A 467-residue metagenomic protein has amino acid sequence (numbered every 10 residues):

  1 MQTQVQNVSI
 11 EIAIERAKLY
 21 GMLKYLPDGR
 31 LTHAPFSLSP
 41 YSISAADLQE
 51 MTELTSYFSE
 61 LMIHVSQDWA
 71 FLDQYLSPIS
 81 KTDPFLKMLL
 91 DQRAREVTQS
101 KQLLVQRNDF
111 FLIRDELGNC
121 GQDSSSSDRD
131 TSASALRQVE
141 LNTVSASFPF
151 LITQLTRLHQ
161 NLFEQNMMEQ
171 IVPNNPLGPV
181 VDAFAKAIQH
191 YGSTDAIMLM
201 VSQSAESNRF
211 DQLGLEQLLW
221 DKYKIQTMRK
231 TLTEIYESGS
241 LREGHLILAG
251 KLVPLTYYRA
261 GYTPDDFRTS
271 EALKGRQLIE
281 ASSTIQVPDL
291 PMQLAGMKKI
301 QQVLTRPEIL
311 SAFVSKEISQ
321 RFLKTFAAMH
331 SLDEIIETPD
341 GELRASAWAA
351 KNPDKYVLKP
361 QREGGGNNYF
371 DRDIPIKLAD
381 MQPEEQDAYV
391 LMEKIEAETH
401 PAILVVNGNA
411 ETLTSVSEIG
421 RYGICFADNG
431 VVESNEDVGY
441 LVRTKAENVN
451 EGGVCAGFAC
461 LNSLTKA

Functional and structural regions predicted by a protein language model:
M1-A467: Preference for protein termini
